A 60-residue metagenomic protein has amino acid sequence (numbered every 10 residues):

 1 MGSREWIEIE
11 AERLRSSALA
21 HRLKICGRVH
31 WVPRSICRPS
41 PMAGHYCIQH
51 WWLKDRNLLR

Functional and structural regions predicted by a protein language model:
M1-R60: Feature detects long, helix-prone N-terminal segments enriched in hydrophobes
